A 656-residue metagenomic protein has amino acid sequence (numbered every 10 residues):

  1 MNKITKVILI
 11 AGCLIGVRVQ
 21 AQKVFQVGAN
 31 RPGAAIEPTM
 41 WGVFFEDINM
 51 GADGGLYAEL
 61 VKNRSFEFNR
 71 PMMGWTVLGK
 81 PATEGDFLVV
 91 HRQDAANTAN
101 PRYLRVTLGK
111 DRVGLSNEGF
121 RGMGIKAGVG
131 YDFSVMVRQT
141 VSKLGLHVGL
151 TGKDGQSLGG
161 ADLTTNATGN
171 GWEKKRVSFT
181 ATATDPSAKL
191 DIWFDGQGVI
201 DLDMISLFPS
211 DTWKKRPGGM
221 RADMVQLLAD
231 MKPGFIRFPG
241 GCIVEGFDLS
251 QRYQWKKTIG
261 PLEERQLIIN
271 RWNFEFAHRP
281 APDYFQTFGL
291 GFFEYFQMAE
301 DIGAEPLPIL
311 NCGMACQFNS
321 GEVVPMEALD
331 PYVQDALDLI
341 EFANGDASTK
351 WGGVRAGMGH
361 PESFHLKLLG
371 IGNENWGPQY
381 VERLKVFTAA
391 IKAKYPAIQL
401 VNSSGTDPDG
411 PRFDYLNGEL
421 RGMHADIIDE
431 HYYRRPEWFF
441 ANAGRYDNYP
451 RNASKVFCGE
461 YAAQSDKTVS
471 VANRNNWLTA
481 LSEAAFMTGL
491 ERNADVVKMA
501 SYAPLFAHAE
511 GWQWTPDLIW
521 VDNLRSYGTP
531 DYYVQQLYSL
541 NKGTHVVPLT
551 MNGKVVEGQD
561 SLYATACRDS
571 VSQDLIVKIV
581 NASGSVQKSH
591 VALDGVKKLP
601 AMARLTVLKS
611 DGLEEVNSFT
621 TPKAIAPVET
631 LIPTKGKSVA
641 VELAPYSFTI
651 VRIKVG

Functional and structural regions predicted by a protein language model:
M1-K23: Bacterial Sec-dependent N-terminal signal peptides
Q22-T287, E305, S320-D330, L337 (+10 more regions): Extracellular and organelle-lumenal recognition/adhesion modules and their flexible linkers in secreted
W41-F45, I236-F238, P306-P308, L369-I371 (+4 more regions): Hydrophobic faces of well-ordered beta-strands that scaffold small-molecule active sites in alpha/beta enzyme cores
V43, V135, K232, A299 (+7 more regions): Conserved, mostly hydrophobic/aromatic
D195, P209, P239-C242, C312 (+3 more regions): Active-site groove signature of glycoside hydrolases
A389-K392, P396-Q399, N417-L420, D426-N541 (+2 more regions): Catalytic-core region of carbohydrate-active enzymes that cleave or remodel glycosidic bonds
D560-L599, L605, T649-I650: Carbohydrate-binding surface patches
A624-G656: C-terminal beta-strand-rich structural cap/linker in extracellular carbohydrate-active enzymes
